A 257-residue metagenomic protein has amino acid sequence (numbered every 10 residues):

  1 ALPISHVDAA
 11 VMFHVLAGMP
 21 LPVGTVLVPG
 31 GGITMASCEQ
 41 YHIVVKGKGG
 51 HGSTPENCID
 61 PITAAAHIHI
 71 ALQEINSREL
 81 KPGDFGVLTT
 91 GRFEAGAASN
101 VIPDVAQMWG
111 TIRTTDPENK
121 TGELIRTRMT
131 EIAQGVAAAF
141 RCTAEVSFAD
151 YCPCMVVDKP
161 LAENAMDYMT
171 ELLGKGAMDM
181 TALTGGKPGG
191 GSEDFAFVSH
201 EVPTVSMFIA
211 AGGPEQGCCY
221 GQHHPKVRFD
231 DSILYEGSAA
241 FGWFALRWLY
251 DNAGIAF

Functional and structural regions predicted by a protein language model:
A1-P103, S192: Histidine/acidic-residue-rich, glycine-tolerant segments that coordinate divalent metal ions
A66-F257: Metal-dependent amide/peptide-bond hydrolase catalytic core, centered on the "pita-bread" metallohydrolase fold
